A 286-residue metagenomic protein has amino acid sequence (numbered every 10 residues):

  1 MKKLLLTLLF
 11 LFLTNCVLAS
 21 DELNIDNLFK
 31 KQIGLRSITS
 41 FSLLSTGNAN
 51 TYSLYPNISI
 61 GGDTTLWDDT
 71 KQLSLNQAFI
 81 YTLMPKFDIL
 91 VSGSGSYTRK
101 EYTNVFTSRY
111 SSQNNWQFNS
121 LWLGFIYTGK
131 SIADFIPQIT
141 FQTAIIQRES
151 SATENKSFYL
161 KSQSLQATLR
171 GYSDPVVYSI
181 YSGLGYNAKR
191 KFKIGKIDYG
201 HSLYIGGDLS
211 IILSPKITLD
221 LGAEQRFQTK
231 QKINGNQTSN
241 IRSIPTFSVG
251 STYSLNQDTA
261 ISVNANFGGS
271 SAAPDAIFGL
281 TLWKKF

Functional and structural regions predicted by a protein language model:
V17-S53: Outer-membrane beta-barrel biogenesis signature
S37-S45, V91-G95, I139-Q147, I180-Y186 (+4 more regions): Transmembrane beta-barrel strands of outer-membrane/channel proteins
L43-S74, S111: Surface-exposed strand-loop-strand hairpins of Gram-negative outer-membrane beta-barrel proteins
P56-G61, N104, Y110-S111, Y199 (+2 more regions): Outer membrane beta-barrel transmembrane domains
L66-Q72, N114-S120, E154-S162, K196-S202 (+2 more regions): Transmembrane beta-barrel outer-membrane domains
Q77-Y81, L123-Y127, L165-G171, L184-Y186 (+3 more regions): Residues on the lipid-exposed face of transmembrane beta-strands in outer-membrane beta-barrel proteins
K86-V91, I132-P137, P175-I180, P215-L221 (+1 more regions): Repeated loop/turn-to-beta-strand initiation elements of outer-membrane beta-barrel proteins
S94-Y199: Outer-membrane pore/translocation modules
